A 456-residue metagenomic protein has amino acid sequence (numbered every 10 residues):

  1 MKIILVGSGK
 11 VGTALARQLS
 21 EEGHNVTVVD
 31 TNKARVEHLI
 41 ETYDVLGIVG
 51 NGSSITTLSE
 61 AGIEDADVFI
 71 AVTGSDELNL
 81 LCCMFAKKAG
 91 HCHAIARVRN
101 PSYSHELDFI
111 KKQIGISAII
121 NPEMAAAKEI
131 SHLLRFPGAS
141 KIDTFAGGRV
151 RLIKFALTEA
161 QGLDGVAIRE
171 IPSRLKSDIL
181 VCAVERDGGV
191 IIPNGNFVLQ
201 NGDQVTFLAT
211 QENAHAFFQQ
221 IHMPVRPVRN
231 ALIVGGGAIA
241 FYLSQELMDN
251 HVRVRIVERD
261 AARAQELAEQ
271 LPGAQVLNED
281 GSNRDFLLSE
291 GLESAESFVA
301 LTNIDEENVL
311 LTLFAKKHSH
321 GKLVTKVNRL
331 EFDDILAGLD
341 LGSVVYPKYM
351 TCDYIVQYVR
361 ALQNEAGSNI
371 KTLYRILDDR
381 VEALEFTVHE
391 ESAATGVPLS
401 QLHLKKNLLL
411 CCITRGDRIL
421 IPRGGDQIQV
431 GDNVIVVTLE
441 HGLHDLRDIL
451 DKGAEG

Functional and structural regions predicted by a protein language model:
M1-G456: Cytosolic regulatory regions of ion transport systems
